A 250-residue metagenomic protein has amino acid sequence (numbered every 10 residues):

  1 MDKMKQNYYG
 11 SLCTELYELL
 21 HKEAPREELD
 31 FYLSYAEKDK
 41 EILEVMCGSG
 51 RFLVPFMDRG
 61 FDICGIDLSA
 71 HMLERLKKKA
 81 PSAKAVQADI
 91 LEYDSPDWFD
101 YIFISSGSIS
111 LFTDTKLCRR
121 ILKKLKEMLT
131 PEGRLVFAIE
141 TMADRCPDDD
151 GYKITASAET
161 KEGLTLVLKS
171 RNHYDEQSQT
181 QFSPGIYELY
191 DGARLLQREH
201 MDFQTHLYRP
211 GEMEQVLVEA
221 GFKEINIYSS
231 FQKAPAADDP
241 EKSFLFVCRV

Functional and structural regions predicted by a protein language model:
M1-D39: Conserved class I S-adenosyl-L-methionine
D39-G48: Conserved class I S-adenosyl-L-methionine
G50-E92: Class I SAM-dependent methyltransferase SAM/SAH-binding core
L91-Y101: A short acidic, Gly/Pro-enriched loop at the edge of an enzyme's catalytic core that lines a small-molecule cofactor
D100-K116: A short SAM/SAH-binding and catalytic strip from SAM-dependent methyltransferases
R119-P131: A short glycine-rich, Lys/Arg-flanked "PGG" loop and its adjoining helix->strand segment in the class I
V136-G211: SAM-dependent methyltransferase
Q204-V250: C-terminal lobe and adjacent flexible extensions of AdoMet/dcAdoMet transferase-like proteins
